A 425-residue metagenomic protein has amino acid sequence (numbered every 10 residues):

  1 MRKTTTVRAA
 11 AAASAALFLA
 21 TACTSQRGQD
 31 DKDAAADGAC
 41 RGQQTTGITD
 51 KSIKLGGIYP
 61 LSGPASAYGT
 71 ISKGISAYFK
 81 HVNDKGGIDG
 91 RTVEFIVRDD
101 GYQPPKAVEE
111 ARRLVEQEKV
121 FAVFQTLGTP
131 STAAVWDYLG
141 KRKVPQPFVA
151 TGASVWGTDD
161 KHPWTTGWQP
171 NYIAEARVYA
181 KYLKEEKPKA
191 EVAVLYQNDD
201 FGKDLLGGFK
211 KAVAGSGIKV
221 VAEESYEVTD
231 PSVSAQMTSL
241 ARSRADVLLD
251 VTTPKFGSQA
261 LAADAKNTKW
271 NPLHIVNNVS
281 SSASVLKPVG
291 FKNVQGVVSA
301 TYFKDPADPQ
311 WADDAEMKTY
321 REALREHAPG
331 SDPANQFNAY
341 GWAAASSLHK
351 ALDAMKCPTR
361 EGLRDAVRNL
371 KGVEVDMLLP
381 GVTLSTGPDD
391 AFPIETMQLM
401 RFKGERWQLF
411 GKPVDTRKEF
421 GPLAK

Functional and structural regions predicted by a protein language model:
M1-K54, D84, G421-K425: Short, low-complexity disordered leader/linker segments with a strong preference for bacterial N-terminal type II
D37-K51, G56-S76, R98-P105, L127-G128 (+3 more regions): Extracytoplasmic "Venus flytrap"
R41, S66-K73, K85-T158, W168 (+2 more regions): Beta-alpha junction/loop-to-helix N-cap segments that form part of ligand/metal-binding clefts
L55, K73-E94, A214-G217: Signal peptide-proximal N-terminal region of secreted/periplasmic/extracellular or secretory-lumen proteins
A107, G167-E191, S232-S234, G257-S258 (+2 more regions): Hydrophobic alpha-helical segments within soluble ligand-binding/sensing domains
K119-E223, H274-S299: Extracytoplasmic ligand/sensor domains, especially the bilobed periplasmic-binding protein
D264-G341, P413-G421: Extracellular/periplasmic periplasmic-binding protein-like sensory domains
E326-H327, S331-N338, H349-W407: Segments of small-molecule ligand-sensing domains
